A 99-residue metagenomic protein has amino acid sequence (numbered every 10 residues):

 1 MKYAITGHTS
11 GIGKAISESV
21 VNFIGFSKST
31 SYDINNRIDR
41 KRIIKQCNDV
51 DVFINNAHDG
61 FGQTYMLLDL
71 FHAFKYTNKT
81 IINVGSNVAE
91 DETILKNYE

Functional and structural regions predicted by a protein language model:
K2-I5, F53-I54, I81: Conserved hydrophobic beta-strands of the Rossmann-like cofactor-binding core in SDR/related NAD(P)H-dependent
Y3-V20: N-terminal Rossmann NAD(P)H-binding glycine-rich loop of SDR-like oxidoreductase domains
H8-I12, G25-T30, S86: Short, polar loop motifs at secondary-structure junctions
K14-I16, N35, Q63-M66, E92-I94: Short glycine-/acidic-enriched loop or helix-start segments at secondary-structure transitions that form or flank
I16, V20, M66-F74: Conserved alpha-helical elements of the SDR catalytic core
V21-K45, H58-M66: Adenosine-cofactor binding site in Rossmann-like domains, unifying the SAM/SAH pocket of S-adenosylmethionine-dependent
V50: An anion/phosphate-binding loop that grips the pyrophosphate of nucleotide cofactors and donors
H58-Q63, F71-E99: Catalytic loop of short-chain dehydrogenase/reductase
